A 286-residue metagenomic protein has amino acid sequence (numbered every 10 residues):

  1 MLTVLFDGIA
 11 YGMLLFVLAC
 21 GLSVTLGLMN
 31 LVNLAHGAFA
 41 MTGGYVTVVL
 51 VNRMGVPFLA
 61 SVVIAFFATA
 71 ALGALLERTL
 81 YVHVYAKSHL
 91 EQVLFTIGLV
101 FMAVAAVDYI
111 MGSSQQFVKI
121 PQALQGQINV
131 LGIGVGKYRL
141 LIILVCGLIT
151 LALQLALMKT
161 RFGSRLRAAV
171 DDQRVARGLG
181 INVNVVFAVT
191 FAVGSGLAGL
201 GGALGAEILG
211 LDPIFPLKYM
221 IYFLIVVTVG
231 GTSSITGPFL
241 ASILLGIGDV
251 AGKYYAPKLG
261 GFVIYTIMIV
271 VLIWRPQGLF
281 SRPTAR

Functional and structural regions predicted by a protein language model:
M1-L14, V135, L157-R161, F187-G230 (+1 more regions): Inter-helical junctions in multi-pass inner-membrane proteins, predominant in energy-converting antiporter-like
M1-V17, V46, M54-S61, K87-V93 (+3 more regions): Membrane-interfacial amphipathic/re-entrant helices at transmembrane-helix boundaries
F6-D7, L28-L75, T79: Membrane-embedded helix boundary and interhelical linker motif in transport proteins
G55-V100, A106, L240-L245, R275-P276: Alpha-helical transmembrane segments within multi-pass membrane transporters and channels
T79, I110, R174-V185, A256-R286: Cytosolic-side transmembrane-helix boundaries in multi-pass membrane proteins
H83-V84, S88-K159, V186, A251 (+2 more regions): Transmembrane helix-bundle core of multi-pass membrane transporters and related energy-transducing complexes
V84-D108, P216-T228, P257-R275: Pore- or pathway-lining transmembrane helices of multi-pass membrane proteins that form conduits for solutes/ions
V130-L211, I235-L240: Helix-loop-helix "hairpin" substructures at the membrane interface of multi-pass membrane proteins
